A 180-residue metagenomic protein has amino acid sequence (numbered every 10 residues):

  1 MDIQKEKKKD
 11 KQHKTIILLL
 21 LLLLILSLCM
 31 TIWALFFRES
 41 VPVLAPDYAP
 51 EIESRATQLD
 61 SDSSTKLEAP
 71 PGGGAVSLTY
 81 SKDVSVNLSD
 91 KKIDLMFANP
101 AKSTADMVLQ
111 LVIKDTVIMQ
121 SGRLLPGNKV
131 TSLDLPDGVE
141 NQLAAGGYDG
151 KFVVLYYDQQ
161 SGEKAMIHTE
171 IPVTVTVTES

Functional and structural regions predicted by a protein language model:
M1-H13: N-terminal Lys/Arg-rich, disordered targeting/topogenic segments
I17-V108, Q160-S180: Primarily secretory-pathway and cell-envelope proteins
L109-I113: Conserved aromatic beta-strand anchor motif in extracellular beta-sandwich/beta-rich domains
V117-P126: Solvent-exposed serine/threonine-rich low-complexity stretches and specific carbohydrate-binding patches
R123, D134, T174-T176: Generic structural detector for well-ordered beta-strands
K129-V139: Exposed aromatic-hydrophobic patches
V139-D149: Short glycine/proline/serine/threonine-rich loop/turn segments at secondary-structure transition edges
K151-Q159: Beta-strand-rich extracellular modules
